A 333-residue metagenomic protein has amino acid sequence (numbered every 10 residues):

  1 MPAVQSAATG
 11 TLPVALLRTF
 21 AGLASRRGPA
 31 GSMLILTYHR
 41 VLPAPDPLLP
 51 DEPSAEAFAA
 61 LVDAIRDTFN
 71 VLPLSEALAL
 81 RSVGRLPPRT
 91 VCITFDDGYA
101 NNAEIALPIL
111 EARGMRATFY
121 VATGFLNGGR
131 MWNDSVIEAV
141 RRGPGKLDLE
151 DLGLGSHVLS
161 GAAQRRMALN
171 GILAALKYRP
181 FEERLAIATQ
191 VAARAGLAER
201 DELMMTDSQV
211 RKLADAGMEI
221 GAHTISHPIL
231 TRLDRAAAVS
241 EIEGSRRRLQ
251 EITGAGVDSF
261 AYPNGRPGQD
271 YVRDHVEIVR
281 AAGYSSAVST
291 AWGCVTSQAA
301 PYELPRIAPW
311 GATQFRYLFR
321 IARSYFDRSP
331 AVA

Functional and structural regions predicted by a protein language model:
P2-T94, N101, M131-R141, G145-L149 (+3 more regions): C-terminal active-site subregion of NodB/CE4 polysaccharide deacetylases
L17, A112, Q164-R165, Y178 (+3 more regions): Short, intrinsically disordered low-complexity segments
R27-A30, G128-A216: Extended, charge-rich helix/loop segments that form flexible, surface "patches" used to engage negatively charged
L36, L86-P87, Y99, E104-Y120 (+5 more regions): CE4/NodB-like, metal-dependent polysaccharide N-deacetylase domain that modifies extracellular/periplasmic N-acetylated
L61, A106, T206-Q209, H275: Residues within well-ordered alpha-helices
T94-D97, A163: Active-site groove signature of glycoside hydrolases
T123-N127, W292-G293: Short beta-alpha junction loops
L126, S226-P228: Short, catalytically relevant binding-site loops at active-site mouths
